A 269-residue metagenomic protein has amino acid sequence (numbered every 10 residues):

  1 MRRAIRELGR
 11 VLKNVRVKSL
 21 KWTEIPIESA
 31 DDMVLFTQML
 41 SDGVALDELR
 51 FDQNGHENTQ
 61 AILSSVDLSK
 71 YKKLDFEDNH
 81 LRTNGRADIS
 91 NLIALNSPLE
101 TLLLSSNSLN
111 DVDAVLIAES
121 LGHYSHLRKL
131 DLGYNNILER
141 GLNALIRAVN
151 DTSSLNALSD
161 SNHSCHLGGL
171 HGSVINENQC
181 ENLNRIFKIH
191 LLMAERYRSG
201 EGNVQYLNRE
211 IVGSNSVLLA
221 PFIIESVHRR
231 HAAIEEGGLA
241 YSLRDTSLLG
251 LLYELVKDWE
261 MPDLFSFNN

Functional and structural regions predicted by a protein language model:
M1-N269: Leucine-rich tandem repeat or coiled-coil scaffolds
